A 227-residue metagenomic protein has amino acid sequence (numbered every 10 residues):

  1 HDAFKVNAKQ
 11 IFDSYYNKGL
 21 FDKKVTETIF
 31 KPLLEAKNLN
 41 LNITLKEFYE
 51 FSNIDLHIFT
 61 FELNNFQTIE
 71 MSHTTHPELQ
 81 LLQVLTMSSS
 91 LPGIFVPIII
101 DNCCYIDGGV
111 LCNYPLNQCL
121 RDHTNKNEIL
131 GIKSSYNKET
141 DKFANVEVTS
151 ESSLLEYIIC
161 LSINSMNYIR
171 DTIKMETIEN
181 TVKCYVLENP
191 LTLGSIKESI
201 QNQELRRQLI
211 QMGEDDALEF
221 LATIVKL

Functional and structural regions predicted by a protein language model:
H1-L227: Patatin-like phospholipase
